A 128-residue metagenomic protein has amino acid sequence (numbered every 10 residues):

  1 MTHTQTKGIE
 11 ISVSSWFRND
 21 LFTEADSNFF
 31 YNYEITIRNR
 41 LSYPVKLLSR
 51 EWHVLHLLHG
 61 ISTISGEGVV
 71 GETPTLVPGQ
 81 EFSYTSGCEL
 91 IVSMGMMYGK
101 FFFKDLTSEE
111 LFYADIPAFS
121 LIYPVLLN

Functional and structural regions predicted by a protein language model:
M1-S27: Low-complexity, acidic Ser/Thr/Pro/Gly-rich terminal tails and inter-domain linkers that flank the onset of structured
F22-T23, P44, I91-G95: Short glycine/serine/proline-enriched coil/turn segments at secondary-structure junctions
N28-E34, Y98: Short, solvent-exposed loop/turn segments enriched in Ser/Thr/Gly
I37-L41: Asparagine-centered strand-capping/turn motif at beta-strand->loop junctions
Y43-S62: Short acidic, flexible loop segments centered on an aromatic residue
H56-H59, E72-E81, L121-N128: Short, surface-exposed linear segments at secondary-structure transitions and domain or protein termini
S62-M94: Intrinsically disordered, low-complexity Pro/Gly/Ser/Thr-rich segments with frequent PxxP/GP/PP motifs and embedded
E89-N128: Terminal connector regions
